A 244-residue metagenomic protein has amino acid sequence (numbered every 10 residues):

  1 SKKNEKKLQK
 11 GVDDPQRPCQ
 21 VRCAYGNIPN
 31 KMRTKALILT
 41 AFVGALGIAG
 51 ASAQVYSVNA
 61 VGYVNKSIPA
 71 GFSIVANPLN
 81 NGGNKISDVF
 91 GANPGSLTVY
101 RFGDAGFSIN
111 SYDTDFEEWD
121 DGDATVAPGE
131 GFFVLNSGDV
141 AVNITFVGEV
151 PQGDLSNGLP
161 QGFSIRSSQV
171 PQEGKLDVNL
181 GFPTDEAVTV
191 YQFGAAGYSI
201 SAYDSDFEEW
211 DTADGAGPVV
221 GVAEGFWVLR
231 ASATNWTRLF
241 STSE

Functional and structural regions predicted by a protein language model:
K2-K6: Extreme N-terminal basic, low-complexity initiation segments that serve as generic localization/processing leaders
L8-Q9, D13-Q16, Q20-R22, G26-N27 (+1 more regions): Short, positively charged and aromatic/hydrophobic N-terminal segments
K10-G11, Q20-C23, F42, D88 (+2 more regions): Detector for intrinsically disordered, low-structure N-terminal pre-sequences
T34-T40: Sec-dependent signal peptide recognition, specifically the positively charged N-region followed immediately by
T40-G47: Bacterial N-terminal signal peptides
G50-E244: N-terminal exported-region signature
